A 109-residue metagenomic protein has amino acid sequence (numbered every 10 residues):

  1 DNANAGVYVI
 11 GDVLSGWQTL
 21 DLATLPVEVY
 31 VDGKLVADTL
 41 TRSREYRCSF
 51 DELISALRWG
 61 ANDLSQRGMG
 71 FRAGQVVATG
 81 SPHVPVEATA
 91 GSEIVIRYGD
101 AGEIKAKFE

Functional and structural regions predicted by a protein language model:
D1-R58, N62, Q66-R67, P85 (+3 more regions): Catalytic-core "active-site belt" of small-molecule-metabolizing enzymes, emphasizing His/Asp/Glu-rich regions
F71-H83, A88: Conserved metal-binding segment of the jelly-roll/cupin
G80, G99-A101: A short acidic Gly-Thr/Ser loop motif
I96: Short, surface-exposed ligand- or partner-binding patches at beta-edge/loop junctions that are enriched in aromatics
